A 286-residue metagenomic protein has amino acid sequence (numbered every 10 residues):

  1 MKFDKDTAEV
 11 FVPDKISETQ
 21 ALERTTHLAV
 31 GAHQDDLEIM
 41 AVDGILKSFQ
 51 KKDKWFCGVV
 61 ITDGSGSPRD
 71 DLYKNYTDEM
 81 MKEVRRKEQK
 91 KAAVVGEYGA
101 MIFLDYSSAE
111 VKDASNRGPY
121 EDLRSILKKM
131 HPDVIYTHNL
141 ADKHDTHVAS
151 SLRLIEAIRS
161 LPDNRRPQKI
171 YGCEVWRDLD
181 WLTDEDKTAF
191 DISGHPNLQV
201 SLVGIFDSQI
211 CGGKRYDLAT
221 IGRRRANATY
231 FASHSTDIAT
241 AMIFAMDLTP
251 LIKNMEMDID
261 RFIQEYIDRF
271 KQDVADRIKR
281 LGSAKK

Functional and structural regions predicted by a protein language model:
K2-L28, D113-K286: Metal-dependent de-N-acetylase/amidase catalytic core
E23, L28-M80: ATP-dependent adenylation/pyrophosphate-handling site
D35-L37, T62, Q89, M101 (+4 more regions): Divalent metal-coordination and catalytic microenvironments
D36, Y76, S108-E110, L140-D145: Short histidine/acidic/glycine/proline-rich micro-motifs that form metal- and phosphate-coordinating active-site loops
K54, G99, D133: Short acidic/polar active-site loop segments enriched in Thr and Asp
V59-I61, K91-S107: A conserved beta-strand->alpha-helix junction
M80-K87, N116-D122: Glycine-rich, highly charged phosphate/nucleotide-binding loops
M81-G96, R153: Short, solvent-exposed amphipathic alpha-helices that sit in or adjacent to ligand/effector-binding or catalytic
